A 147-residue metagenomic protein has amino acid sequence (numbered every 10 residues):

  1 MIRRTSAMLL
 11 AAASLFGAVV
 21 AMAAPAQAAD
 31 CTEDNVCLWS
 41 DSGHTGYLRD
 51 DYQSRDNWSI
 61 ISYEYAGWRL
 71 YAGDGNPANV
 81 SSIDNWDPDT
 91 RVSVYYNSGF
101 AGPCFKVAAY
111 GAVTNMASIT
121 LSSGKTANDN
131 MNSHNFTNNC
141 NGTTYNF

Functional and structural regions predicted by a protein language model:
I2-L10, L15-V20, A24-F147: Compact beta-sheet-dominated domain cores in extracellular/mature segments
